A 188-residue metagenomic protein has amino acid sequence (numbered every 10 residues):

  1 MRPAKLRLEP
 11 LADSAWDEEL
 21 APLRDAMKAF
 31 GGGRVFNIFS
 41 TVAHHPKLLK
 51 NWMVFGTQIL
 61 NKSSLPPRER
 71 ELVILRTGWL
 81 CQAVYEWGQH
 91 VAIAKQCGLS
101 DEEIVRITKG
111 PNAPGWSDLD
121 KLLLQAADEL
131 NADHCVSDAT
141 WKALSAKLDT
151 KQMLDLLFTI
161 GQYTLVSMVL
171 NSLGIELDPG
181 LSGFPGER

Functional and structural regions predicted by a protein language model:
M1-R188: Hydrophobic alpha-helical segments
